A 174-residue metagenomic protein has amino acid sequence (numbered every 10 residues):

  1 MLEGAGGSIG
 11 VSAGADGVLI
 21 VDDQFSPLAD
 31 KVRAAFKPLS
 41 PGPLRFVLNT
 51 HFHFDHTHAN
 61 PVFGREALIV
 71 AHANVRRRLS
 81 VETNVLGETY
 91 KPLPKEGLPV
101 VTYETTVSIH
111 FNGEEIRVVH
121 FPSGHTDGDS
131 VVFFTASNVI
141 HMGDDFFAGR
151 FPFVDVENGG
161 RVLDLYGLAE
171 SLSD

Functional and structural regions predicted by a protein language model:
M1-A35, S130-D144: Conserved beta-strand hairpin/beta-sheet module of binuclear metal-dependent hydrolase folds, prominently
S12, D22, F36, H51 (+7 more regions): Divalent metal-coordination and catalytic microenvironments
A15-L19, P27-V70: Active-site metal-binding motif and surrounding structural segment of the metallo-beta-lactamase
V21-D23, R45-H53, V70-N74, F121 (+2 more regions): Active-site neighborhood of phospho(di)ester-bond hydrolases with catalytic His/Asp-centered motifs
D23, P27, G149-D174: Cap/insert and terminal regions of metallo-dependent hydrolase folds
L28, F52-H58, R76-L79, T126-D129 (+1 more regions): Active-site environment of divalent metal-dependent phosphoester hydrolases
L28, V32, A59, V75-R78 (+2 more regions): Stable alpha-helical elements in mature extracytoplasmic
V75-F121, T126-D127, T135-A136, G167: Metallo-beta-lactamase
